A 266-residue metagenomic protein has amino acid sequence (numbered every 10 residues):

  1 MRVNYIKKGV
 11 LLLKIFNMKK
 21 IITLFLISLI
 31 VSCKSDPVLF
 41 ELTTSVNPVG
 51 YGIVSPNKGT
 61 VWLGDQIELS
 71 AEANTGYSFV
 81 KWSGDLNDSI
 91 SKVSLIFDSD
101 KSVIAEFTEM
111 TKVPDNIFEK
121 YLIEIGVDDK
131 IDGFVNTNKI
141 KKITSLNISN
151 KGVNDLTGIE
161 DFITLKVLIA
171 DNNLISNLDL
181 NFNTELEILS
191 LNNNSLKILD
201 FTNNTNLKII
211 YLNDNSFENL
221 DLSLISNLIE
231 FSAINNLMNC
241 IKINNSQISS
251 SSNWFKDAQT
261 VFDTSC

Functional and structural regions predicted by a protein language model:
L29-S32: C-terminal motif of bacterial Sec signal peptides marking the signal peptidase cleavage site
S35-F40, E106-V167, L224-S226, L237-C266: N-terminal capping/linker segments that flank leucine-rich repeat
D36-V46, V93-E109: Conserved "repeat-terminator" motif of extracellular CCP/Sushi domains
T43-T60, D88, E119-I131: Short, solvent-exposed loop/edge segments of extracellular or virion-exposed proteins
D65-V93: Surface-exposed interfaces of beta-sheet-rich extracellular modules
I143, L165, I175, L186 (+6 more regions): Conserved hydrophobic position(s) of the canonical leucine-rich repeat
T144-I148, L168-A170, E187-L191, I210-L212 (+1 more regions): Conserved hydrophobic beta-strand positions in leucine-rich repeat
